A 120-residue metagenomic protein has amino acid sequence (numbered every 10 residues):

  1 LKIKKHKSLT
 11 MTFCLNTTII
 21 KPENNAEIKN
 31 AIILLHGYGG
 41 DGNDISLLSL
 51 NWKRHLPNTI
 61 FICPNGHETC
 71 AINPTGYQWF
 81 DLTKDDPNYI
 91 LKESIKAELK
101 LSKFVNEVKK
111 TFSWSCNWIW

Functional and structural regions predicted by a protein language model:
L1-T10, N117-W118: N-terminal amphipathic/basic-hydrophobic helices that include classical n-h-c signal peptides and signal-anchor
C14-L34, Y38-N117: Serine-hydrolase catalytic machinery in alpha/beta-hydrolase-like enzymes
